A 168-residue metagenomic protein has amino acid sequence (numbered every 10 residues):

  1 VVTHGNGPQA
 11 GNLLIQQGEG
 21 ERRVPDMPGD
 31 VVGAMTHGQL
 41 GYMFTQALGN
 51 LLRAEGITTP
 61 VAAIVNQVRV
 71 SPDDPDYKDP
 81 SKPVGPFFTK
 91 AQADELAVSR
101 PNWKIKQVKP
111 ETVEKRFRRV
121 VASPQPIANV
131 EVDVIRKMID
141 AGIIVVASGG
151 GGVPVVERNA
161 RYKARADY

Functional and structural regions predicted by a protein language model:
V1-N12, P60-V65, V145-S148: Short beta-strand segments at enzyme active-site cores
V2, Q16-Q17, Y162: Short low-complexity, flexible loop/linker segments enriched in glycine and/or proline with clustered acidic
H4, D30-H37, R165-Y168: Active-site nucleophile and cofactor-binding loops and adjacent substrate-binding regions of central metabolic enzymes
G7, G11-R23: Glycine-rich loop at the start of a catalytic domain that most often binds anionic cofactors/ligands
G11, R118-A122, V130-E131, P154-E157 (+1 more regions): Generic, ordered loop/turn and secondary-structure boundary motif
G11-Q16, D73-D79, V156-N159: Short acidic, glycine/serine/threonine-rich loops at helix termini
G20-V145: Ligand-binding beta-strand-loop-alpha-helix segment within the catalytic cores of soluble metabolic enzymes
I144-Y168: Conserved mixed alpha/beta catalytic, RNA-binding, or beta-rich assembly cores of soluble enzyme, regulatory
